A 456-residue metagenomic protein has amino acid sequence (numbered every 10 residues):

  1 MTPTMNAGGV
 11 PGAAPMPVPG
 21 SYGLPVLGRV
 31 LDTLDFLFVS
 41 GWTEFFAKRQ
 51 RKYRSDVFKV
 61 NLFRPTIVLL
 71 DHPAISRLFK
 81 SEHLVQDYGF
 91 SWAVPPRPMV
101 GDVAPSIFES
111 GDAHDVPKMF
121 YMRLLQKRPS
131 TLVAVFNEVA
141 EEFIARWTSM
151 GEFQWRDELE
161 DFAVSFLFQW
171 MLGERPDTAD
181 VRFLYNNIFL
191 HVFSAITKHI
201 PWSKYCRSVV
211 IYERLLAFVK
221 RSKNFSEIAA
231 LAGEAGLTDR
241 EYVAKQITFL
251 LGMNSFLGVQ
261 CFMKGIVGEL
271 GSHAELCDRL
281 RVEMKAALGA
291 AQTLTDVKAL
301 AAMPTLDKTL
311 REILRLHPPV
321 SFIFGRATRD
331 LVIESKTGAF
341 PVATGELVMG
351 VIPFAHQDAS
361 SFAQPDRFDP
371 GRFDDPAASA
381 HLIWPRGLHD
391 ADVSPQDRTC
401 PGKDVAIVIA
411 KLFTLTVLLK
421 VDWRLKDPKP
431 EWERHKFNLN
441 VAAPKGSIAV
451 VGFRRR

Functional and structural regions predicted by a protein language model:
T2-P98: N-terminal membrane-proximal hinge/A-helix region immediately C-terminal to the signal-anchor transmembrane segment
P3-N6, V393, T399-C400, D404-R456: Cytochrome P450 proximal C-terminal region
N6-P19, V68, Y88-A93, R97-N137 (+2 more regions): Cytochrome P450
V18, P129-F262: Cytochrome P450 heme-thiolate monooxygenase catalytic core
L34-A47, R51, A286, A290-T337 (+2 more regions): Conserved cytochrome P450 K-helix E-x-x-R motif and the immediately C-terminal K′/meander segment
L257-M284, P401-V421: Cytochrome P450 catalytic-core helices
G350-W384: Conserved cytochrome P450 K-helix/beta-meander segment immediately N-terminal to the heme-binding cysteine loop
